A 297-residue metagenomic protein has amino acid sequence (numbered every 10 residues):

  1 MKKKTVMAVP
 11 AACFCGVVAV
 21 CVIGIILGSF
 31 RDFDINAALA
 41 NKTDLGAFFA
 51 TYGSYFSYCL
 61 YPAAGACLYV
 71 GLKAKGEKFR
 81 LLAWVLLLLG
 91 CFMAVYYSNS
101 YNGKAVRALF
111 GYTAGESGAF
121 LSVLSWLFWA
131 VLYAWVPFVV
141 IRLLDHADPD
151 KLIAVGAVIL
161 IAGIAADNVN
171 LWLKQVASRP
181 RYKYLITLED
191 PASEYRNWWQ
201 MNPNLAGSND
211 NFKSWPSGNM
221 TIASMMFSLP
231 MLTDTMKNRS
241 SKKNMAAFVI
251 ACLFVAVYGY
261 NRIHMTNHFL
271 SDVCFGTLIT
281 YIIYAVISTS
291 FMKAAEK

Functional and structural regions predicted by a protein language model:
K2-K4, G71-L82, L143-A154, M236-K242: Membrane-interface helix-boundary motifs at transmembrane edges
K2-V17, R196-K297: Membrane-embedded catalytic cores of phosphoryl/pyrophosphoryl-handling enzymes
K4-A130, A177: N-terminal transmembrane-helix/juxtamembrane module of multi-pass inner/ER membrane proteins
A19, A157, I161-A165, V169 (+3 more regions): Hydrophobic faces of alpha-helical transmembrane segments in multi-pass integral membrane proteins
A40-G46, A108-L124, Y182-M231: Active-site-proximal inter-transmembrane loops
F56-V70, S125-V140, S224-S228, T277-A294: Hydrophobic cores of alpha-helical transmembrane segments in multi-pass inner/ER membrane proteins, independent
F79-W84, V140-Q175, F248: Interfacial segments of alpha-helical transmembrane regions
V158-W199: The feature marks cytosolic C-terminal regulatory regions of anion transporters and related permeases
